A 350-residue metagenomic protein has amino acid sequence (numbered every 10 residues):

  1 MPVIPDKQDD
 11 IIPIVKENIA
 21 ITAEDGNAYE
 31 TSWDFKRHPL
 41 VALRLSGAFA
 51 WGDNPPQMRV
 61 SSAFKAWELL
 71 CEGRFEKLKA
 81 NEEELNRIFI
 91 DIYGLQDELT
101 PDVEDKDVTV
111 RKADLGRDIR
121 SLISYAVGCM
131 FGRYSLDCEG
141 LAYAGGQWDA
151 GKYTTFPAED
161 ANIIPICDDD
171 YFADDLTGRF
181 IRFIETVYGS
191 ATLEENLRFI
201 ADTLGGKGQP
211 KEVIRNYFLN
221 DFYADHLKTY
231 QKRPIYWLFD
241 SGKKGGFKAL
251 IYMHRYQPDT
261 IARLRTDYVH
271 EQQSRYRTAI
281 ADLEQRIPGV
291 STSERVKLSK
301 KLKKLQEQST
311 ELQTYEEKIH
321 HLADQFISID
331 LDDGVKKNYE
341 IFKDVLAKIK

Functional and structural regions predicted by a protein language model:
M1-M58: Structured mid-domain segments that build the active-site/substrate or prosthetic-cofactor binding neighborhood
P39, L45-R59, K65, L69-G94 (+1 more regions): Terminal accessory regions of large proteins
